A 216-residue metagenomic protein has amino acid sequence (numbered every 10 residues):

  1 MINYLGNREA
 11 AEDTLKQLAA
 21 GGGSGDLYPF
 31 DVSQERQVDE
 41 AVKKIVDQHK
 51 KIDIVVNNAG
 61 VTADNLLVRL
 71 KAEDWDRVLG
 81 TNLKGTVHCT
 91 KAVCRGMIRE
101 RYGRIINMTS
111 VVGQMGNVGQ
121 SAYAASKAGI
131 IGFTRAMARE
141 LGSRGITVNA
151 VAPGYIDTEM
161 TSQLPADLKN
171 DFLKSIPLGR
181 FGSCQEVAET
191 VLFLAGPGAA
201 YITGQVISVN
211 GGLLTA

Functional and structural regions predicted by a protein language model:
M1-E12: Conserved glycine-rich Rossmann-like NAD(P)H-binding loop of the short-chain dehydrogenase/reductase
R8, P29-A41, A72, Q185-E186: The beta1-alpha1 cofactor-binding region of Rossmann-like NAD(H)/NADP(H)-dependent oxidoreductases
L66-L67, D74-L79, T161, F172: Substrate-binding pocket helix/loop in short-chain dehydrogenase/reductase
T90, S126, T134: Active-site helix of classical SDR
R95, R139-S143, A200: Alpha-helical segment proximal to the catalytic Tyr-Lys
S110: Residue(s) in the substrate-gating loop at a strand-loop-helix junction that position the organic substrate next
G142, T147, I202-G204, N210: Short, small/polar-rich loop/turn modules that mediate ligand/substrate recognition or access, typified
